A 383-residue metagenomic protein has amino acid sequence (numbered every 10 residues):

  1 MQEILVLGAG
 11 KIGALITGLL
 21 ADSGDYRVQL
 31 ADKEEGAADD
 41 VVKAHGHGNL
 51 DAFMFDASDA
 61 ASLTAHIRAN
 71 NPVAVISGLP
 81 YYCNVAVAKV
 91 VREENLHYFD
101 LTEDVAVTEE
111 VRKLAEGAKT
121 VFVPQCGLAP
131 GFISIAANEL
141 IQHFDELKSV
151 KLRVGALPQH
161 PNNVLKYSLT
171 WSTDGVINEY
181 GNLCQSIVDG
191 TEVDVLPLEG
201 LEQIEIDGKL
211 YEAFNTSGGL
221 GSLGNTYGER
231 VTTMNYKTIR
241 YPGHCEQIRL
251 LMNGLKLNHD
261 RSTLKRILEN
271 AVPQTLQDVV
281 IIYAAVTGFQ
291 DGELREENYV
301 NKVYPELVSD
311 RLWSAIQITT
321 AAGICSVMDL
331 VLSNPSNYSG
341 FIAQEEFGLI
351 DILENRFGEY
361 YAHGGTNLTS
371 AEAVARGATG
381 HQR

Functional and structural regions predicted by a protein language model:
I4-G8: Conserved N-terminal Rossmann-fold NAD(P)-binding element of oxidoreductases
I12: Hydrophobic/small residue at the entry helix of a nucleotide-binding pocket
E34-A37: Helix N-cap at the beta1-alpha1 junction of Rossmann-like dinucleotide-binding domains, i.e., the first residues
H45-D59: Rossmann-fold cofactor-recognition segment
D56, P72-V85, N95, L101-A106: N-terminal glycine-rich "phosphate-gripper" loop used for MgATP/nucleotide binding and carboxylate activation
A57-N70: Conserved Rossmann-fold cofactor-binding substructure of NAD(P)-dependent oxidoreductases
L101-P124: Rossmann-fold NAD(P)-binding glycine/threonine-rich loop
H143-R383: C-terminal catalytic/substrate-binding lobe primarily of soluble NAD(P)-dependent oxidoreductases
